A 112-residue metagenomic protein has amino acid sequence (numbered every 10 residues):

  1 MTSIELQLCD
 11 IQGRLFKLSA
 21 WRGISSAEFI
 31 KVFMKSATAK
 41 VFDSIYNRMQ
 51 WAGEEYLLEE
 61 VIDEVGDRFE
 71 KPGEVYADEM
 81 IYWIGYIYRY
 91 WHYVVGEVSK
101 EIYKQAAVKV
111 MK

Functional and structural regions predicted by a protein language model:
M1-E97, Q105-K109: C-terminal alpha-helical interaction appendages
K100: Thiolate-centered catalytic microenvironments shared by cysteine-dependent enzyme domains
